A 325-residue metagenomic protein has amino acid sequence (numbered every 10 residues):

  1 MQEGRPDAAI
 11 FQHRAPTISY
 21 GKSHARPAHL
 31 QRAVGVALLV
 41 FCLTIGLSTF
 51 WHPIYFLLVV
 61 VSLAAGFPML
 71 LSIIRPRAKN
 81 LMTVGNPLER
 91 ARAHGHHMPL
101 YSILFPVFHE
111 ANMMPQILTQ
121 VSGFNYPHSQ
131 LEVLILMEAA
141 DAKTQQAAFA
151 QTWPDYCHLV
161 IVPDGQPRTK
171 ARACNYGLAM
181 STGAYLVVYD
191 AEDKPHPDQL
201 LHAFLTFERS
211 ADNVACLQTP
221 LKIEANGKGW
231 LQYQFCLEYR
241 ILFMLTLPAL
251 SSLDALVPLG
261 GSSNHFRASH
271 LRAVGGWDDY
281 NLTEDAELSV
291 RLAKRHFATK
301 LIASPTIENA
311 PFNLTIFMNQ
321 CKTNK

Functional and structural regions predicted by a protein language model:
Q2-G95: N-terminal membrane-anchoring/stem segments of glycan-assembly enzymes
L70-Q130: N-terminal signal-anchor transmembrane helix
P99-S102, E132, R272, E287: Cell-envelope/extracellular polymer assembly enzymes that use nucleotide-activated donors
S122-G165: Acidic donor-binding segment of Leloir-type glycosyltransferases
F149-Y156, I161-A179, G183, P197-L282 (+3 more regions): Long helical/loop segments within the catalytic core of UDP-sugar-dependent glycosyltransferases, especially the large
L186: Short aromatic/hydrophobic "clamp" motif used to bind/position activated sugar donors
D190-K194, W277-Y280, L292: The conserved acidic donor/metal-binding loop of glycosyltransferases
Y280, S289-I307: Catalytic donor-sugar/metal-binding loop of nucleotide-sugar-dependent glycosyltransferases
